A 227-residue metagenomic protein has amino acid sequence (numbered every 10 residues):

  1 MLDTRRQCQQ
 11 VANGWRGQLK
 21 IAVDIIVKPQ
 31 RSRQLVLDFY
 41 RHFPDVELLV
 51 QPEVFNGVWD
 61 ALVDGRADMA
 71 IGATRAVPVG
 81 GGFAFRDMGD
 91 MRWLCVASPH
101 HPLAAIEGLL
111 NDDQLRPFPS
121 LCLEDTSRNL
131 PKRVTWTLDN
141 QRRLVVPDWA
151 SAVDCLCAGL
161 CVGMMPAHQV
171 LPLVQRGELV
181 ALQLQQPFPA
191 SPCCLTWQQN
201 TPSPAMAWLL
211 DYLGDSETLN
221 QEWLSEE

Functional and structural regions predicted by a protein language model:
M1-A22, K28-P29, Y40-R41, G81-F85 (+1 more regions): Short helix-loop hinge/linker segments at domain boundaries
R16-V79: Central regulatory/effector-binding core of bacterial HTH transcription factors
Q18-A22, A70, V96, L121 (+2 more regions): Short, well-ordered beta-strand segments
D68-T74, C161-P166, L182: Paired acidic/hydrophobic, glycine-rich loop segments that form the ligand-binding mouth/hinge of periplasmic-binding
G82-L160, Q169-P189, D211-E227: C-terminal regulatory
V96-H101, P192-P204: A bilobed periplasmic-binding-protein/Venus flytrap-type ligand-binding module shared by bacterial periplasmic
